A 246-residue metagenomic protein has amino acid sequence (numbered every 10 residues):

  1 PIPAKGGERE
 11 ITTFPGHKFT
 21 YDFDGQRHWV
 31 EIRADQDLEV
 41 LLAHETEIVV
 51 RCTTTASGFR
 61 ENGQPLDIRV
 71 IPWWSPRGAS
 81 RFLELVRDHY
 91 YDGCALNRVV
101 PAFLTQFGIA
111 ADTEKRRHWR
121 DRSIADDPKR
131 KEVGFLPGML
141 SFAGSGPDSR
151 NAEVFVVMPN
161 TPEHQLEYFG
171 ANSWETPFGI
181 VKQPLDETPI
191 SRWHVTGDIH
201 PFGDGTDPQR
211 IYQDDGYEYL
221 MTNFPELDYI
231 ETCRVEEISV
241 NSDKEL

Functional and structural regions predicted by a protein language model:
P1-P3, D22: Short loop/turn and low-complexity linker motifs enriched in small/turn-promoting residues
P3-K5, D35: Short, solvent-exposed loop/turn segments in extracellular or other extracytoplasmic domains
G7-T12: Short, surface-exposed beta-strand/beta-hairpin micro-motifs centered on an aromatic residue
T13-F14, S145: Hydrophobic loop/turn residues within beta-sheet-rich immunoglobulin-like superfamily modules
P15, R33-L38, T222-Y229: Extracellular interaction modules
P15-D24: A short, solvent-exposed beta-strand micro-motif common in secreted/extracellular proteins
D24-A43: Structured interaction patches on ligand/partner-binding surfaces of diverse proteins
L42-L246: Cyclophilin-like peptidyl-prolyl cis-trans isomerases
